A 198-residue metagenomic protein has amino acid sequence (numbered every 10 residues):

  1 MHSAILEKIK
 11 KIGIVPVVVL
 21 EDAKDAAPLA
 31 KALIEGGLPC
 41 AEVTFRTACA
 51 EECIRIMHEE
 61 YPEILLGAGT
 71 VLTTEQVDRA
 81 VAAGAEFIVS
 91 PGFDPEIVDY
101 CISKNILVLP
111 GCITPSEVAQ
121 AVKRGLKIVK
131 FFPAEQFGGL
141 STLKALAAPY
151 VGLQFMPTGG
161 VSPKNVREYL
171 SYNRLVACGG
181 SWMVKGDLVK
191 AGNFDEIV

Functional and structural regions predicted by a protein language model:
M1-A83, S103, P163, A191-V198: Conserved N-terminal beta1-alpha1 strand-loop-helix module at the mouth
V17-V19, C40-T47, I64-L72, A85-F93 (+3 more regions): Catalytic beta/alpha-barrel core
L29, T73-A83, S116-R124, S141 (+2 more regions): Catalytic cores of alpha/beta
I34-P39, E60-I64, A82-I88, S103-L109 (+3 more regions): Glycine-enriched alpha-helix->loop->beta-strand junction motifs that scaffold or abut catalytic
T47-E75, F93-T114, T142-P157: Alpha-helix-loop-beta-strand connector modules within alpha/beta enzyme cores
A68-G69, P157-V161, C178-S181: Glycine-rich beta-strand-to-loop/alpha-helix junction loops that act as flexible
F87, P91-I97, K130-G139, R174-I197: Glycine-rich phosphate-binding active-site loops on the catalytic face of alpha/beta enzymes
F132-P133, L153-G160, N165: Short, glycine/charged-rich beta-strand-loop motifs at protein surfaces that mediate ligand recognition and catalysis
